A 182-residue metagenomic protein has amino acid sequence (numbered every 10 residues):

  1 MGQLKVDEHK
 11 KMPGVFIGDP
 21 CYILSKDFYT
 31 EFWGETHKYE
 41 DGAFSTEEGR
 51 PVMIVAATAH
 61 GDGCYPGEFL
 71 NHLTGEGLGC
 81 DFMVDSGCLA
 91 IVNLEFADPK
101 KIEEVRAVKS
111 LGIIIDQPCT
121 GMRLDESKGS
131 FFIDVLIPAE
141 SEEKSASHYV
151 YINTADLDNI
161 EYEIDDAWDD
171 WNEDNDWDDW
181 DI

Functional and structural regions predicted by a protein language model:
M1-I182: Intrinsically disordered, low-complexity acidic regions enriched in Pro/Ser/Thr
